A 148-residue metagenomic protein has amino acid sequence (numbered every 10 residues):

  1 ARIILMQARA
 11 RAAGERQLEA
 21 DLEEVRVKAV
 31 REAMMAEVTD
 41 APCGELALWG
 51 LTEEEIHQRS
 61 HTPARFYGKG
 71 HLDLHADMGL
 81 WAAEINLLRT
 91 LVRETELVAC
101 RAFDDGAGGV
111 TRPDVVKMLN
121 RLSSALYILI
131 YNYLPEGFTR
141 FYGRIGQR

Functional and structural regions predicted by a protein language model:
A1-R148: Phosphate/pyrophosphate-binding loop motifs in nucleotide- or prenyl diphosphate-using proteins
